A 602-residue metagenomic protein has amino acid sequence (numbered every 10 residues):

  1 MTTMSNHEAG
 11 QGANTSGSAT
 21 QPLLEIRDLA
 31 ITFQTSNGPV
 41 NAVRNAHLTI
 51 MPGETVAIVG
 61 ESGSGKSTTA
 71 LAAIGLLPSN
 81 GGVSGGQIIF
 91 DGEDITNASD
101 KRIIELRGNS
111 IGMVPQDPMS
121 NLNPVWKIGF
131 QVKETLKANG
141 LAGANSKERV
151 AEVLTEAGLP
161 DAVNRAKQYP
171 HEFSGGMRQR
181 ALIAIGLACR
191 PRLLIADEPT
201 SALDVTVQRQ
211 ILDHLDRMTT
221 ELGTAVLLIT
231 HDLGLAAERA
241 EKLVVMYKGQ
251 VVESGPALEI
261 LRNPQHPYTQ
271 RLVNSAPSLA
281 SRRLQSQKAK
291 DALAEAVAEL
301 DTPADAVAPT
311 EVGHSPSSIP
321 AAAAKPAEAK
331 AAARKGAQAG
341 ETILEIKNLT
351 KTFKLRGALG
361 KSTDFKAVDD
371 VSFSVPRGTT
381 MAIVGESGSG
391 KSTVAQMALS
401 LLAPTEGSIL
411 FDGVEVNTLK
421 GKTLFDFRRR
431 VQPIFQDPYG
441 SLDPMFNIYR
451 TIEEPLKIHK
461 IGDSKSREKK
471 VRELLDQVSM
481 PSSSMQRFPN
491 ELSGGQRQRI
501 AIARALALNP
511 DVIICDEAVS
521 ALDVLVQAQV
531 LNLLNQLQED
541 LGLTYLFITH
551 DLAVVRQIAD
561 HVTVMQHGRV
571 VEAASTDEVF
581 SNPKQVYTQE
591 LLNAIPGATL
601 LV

Functional and structural regions predicted by a protein language model:
G17-P22, P160-A166, A257-E345, L355-G360 (+2 more regions): Short catalytic/signature loops enriched in Gly
G82-D94, G407-E415, F427: Conserved ABC transporter NBD signature motif
D94, N145-N164, V414-E415, S466-S483 (+1 more regions): Conserved ABC ATPase "signature" region
I95-G112, F130, A138, E259-P264 (+5 more regions): ABC ATPase NBD coupling module
Q168-F173, M177, F488-L492, Q496: Conserved ABC ATPase signature
A181, G186-L187, I500, L506: ABC ATPase C-loop
A188-R192, A507-D511, Q527: A short, proline-enriched helix->beta-strand linker immediately N-terminal to the Walker B motif in ABC-type P-loop
